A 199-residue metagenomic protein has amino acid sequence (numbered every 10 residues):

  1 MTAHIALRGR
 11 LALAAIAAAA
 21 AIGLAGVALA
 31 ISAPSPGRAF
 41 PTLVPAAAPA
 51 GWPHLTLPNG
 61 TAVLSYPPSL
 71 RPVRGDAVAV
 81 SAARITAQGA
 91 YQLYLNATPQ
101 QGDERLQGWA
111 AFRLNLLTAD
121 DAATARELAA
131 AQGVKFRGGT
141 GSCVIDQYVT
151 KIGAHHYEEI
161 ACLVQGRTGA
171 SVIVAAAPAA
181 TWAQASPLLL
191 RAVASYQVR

Functional and structural regions predicted by a protein language model:
H4, R10-L11, P36-F40, P45-A48 (+1 more regions): Conserved polar/disulfide-associated segments of primarily extracytoplasmic proteins
A14-L29: Hydrophobic membrane-insertion alpha-helices, especially the h-region of bacterial N-terminal signal peptides
G26-A39: Hydrophobic single-pass membrane-insertion segments
V44-N59: Short acidic/polar N-terminal linker immediately downstream of export determinants
H54, V63, E158-A161: Well-ordered beta-strand positions in beta-sheet-rich domains
P58, A62, Q101, Q165 (+1 more regions): Extracytoplasmic/periplasmic, Sec-exported soluble proteins
P58-A77: Proline-anchored loop/turn motifs at beta-strand termini and strand-loop-strand connectors
S69-R71, G169-R199: Surface-exposed amphipathic alpha-helical segments
